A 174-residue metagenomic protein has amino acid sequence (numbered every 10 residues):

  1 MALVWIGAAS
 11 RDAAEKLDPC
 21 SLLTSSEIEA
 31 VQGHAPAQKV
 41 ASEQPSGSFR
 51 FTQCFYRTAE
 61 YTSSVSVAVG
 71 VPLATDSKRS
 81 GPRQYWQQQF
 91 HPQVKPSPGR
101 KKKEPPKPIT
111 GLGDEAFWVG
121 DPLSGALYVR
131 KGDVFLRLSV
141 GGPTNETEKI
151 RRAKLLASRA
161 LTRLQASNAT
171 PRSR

Functional and structural regions predicted by a protein language model:
M1-W5: Bacterial N-terminal signal peptides
A8-T58, F135, I150-R174: N-terminal "mature-domain start" segment
A13-E15, G99-R174: A short, solvent-exposed beta-edge/loop patch
A30-V31, A35-G120: Short, solvent-exposed recognition patches
